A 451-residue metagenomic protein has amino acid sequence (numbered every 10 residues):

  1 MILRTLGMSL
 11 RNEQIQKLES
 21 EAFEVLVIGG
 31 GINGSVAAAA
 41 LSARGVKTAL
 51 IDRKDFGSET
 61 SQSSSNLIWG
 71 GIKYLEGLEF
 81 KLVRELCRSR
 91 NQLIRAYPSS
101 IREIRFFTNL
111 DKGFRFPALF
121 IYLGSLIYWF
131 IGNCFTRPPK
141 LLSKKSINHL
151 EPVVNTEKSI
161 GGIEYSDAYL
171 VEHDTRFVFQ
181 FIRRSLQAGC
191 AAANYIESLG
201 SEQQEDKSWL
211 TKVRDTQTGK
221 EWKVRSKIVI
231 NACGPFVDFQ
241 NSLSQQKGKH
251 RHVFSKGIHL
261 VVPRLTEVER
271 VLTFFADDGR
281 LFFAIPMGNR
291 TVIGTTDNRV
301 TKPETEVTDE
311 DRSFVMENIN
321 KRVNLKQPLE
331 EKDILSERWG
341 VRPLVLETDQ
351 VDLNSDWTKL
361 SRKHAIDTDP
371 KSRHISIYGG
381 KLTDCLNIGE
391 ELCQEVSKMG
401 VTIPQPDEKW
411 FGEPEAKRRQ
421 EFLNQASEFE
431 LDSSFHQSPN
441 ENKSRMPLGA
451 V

Functional and structural regions predicted by a protein language model:
M1-V25, A40-R44: Extreme N-terminal leader/targeting segments of oxidoreductases
E21-F23, G219-I228: Core beta-strand elements of the Rossmann-like FAD/NAD(P) dinucleotide-binding domain in flavoenzyme oxidoreductases
S42-Q62: Glycine-rich FAD pyrophosphate-binding loop
N66-L150: Dinucleotide-binding Rossmann-like beta1-alpha1 core, especially the glycine-rich loop that anchors the ADP
N148-A188, A192, L210, K220 (+3 more regions): Helix-loop-beta segment of a Rossmann-like dinucleotide-binding subdomain
R176-Q180, R184, K247-F254, L265-E267 (+2 more regions): C-terminal catalytic lobe of FAD-dependent flavoproteins
N194-W209: A conserved short coil-to-beta-strand element within the FAD-binding core of flavoproteins
N231-Q246: Flavin (primarily FAD) binding-site architecture
